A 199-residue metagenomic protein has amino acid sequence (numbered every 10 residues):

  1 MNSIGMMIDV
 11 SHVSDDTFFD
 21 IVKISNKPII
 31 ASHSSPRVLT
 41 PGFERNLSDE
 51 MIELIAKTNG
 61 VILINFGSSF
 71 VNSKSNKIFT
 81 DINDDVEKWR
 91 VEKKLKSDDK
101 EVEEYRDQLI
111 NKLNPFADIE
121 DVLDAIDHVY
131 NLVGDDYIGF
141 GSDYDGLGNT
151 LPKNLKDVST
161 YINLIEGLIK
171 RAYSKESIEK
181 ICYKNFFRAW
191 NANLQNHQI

Functional and structural regions predicted by a protein language model:
M1-I30, E44-G60, D121-D136: Histidine/acidic residue-rich metal-binding segments in metalloenzymes
I8, A31-H33, I62, D143 (+2 more regions): Conserved, mostly hydrophobic/aromatic
V13-F19, P36-L39, S69-N72, G146-G148: Active-site environment of divalent metal-dependent phosphoester hydrolases
P28-V38: Acidic, His- and aromatic-enriched active-site or binding-groove loops in soluble protein domains that engage sugars
S48-E104: Aromatic-lined glycan-binding groove of carbohydrate-active enzymes
I64-S69, V133-L155: Short acidic/histidine-rich active-site segments
E101-D127, E176-W190: C-terminal helical cap
K156-I199: Mid-to-C-terminal alpha-helical segments outside catalytic/metal-binding sites
